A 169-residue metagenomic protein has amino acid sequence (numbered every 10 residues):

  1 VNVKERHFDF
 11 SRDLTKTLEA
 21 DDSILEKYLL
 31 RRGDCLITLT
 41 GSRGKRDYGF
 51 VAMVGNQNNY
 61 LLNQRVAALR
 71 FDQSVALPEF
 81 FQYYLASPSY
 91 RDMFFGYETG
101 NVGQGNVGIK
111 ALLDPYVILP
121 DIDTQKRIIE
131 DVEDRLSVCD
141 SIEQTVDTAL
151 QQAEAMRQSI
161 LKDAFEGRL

Functional and structural regions predicted by a protein language model:
N2-L36: Sequence-specific dsDNA recognition surfaces
S23-I24, N101, Q144-D147: Short, solvent-exposed loop/turn positions at domain surfaces that link secondary-structure elements or cap domain
G41-R46: Short, charged beta-turn/beta-strand-edge "cap" motif at the junction between a beta-strand and an adjacent loop
Y48-Q64: Short, compositionally biased
M53-V54, Y97-N101: Short amphipathic beta-strand starts and helix->beta connectors
N59-A67, A76-E79, T99-D123: A short glycine-rich beta-alpha junction/loop motif
D72-S74, P78-S89: Glycine- and charge-enriched low-complexity intrinsically disordered segments
D92, D114-L169: Amphipathic alpha-helical coiled-coil/heptad-repeat segments
